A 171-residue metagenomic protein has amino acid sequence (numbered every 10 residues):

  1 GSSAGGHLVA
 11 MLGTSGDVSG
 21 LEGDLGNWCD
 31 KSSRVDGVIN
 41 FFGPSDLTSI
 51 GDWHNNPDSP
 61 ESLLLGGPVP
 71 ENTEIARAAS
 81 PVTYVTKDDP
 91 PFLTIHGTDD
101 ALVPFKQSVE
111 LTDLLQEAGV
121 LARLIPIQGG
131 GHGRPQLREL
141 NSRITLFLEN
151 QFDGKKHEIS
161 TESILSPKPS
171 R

Functional and structural regions predicted by a protein language model:
G1-R171: Alpha/beta-hydrolase superfamily serine-hydrolase fold, recognizing
